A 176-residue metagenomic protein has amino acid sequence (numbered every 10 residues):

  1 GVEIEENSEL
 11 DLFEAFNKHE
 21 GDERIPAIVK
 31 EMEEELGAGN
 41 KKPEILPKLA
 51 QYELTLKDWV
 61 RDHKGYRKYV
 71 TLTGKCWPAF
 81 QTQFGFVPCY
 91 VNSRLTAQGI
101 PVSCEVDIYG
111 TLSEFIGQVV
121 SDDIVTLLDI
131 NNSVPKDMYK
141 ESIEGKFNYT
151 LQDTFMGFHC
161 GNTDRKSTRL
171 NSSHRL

Functional and structural regions predicted by a protein language model:
V2-T71: Metallocofactor- and cofactor-centric catalytic cores in central/energy metabolism, strongly enriched
L12, F80, L176: Surface-exposed, flexible loop/turn segments at secondary-structure boundaries
N40-R169: Hydrophobic alpha/beta core scaffold segments
L170-L176: Single conserved hydrophobic/aromatic residue that forms the stacking wall/gate of nucleotide- or nucleobase-binding
